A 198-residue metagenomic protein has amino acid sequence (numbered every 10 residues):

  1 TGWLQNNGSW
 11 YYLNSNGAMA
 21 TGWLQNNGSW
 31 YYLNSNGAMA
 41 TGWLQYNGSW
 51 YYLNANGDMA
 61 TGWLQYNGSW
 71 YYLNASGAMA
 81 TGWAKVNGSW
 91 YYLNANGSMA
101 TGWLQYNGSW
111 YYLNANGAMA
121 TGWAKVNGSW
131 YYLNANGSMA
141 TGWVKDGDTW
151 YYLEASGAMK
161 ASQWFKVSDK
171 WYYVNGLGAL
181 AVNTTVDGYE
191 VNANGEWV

Functional and structural regions predicted by a protein language model:
T1-V198: Extracellular adhesion/carbohydrate-binding repeat motifs centered on closely spaced tryptophans
